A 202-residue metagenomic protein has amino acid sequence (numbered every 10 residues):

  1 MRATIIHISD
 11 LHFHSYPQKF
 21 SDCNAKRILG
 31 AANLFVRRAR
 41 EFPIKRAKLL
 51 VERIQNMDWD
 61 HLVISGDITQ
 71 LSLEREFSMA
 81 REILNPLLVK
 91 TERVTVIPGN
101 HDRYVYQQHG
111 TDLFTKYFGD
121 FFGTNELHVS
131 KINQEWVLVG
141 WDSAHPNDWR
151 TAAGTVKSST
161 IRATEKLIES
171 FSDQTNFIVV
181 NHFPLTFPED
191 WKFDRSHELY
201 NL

Functional and structural regions predicted by a protein language model:
M1-F77: N-terminal active-site segment of His-dependent metallophosphoesterases
R2-S15, E135-P146, I178-H182: Active-site-proximal beta-strand elements of phosphoester/diester hydrolases
H7-S9, H61-D67, R93-N100, D142 (+1 more regions): Active-site neighborhood of phospho(di)ester-bond hydrolases with catalytic His/Asp-centered motifs
H12-P17, Q70-L73, N100-Q108, P146-R150 (+1 more regions): Active-site environment of divalent metal-dependent phosphoester hydrolases
Q55-D60, V137, T151-L202: His/acidic metal-ligating clusters that form di-metal
S78-A163, F171: Extended active-site neighborhood of metal-dependent phosphoesterases/phosphodiesterases
